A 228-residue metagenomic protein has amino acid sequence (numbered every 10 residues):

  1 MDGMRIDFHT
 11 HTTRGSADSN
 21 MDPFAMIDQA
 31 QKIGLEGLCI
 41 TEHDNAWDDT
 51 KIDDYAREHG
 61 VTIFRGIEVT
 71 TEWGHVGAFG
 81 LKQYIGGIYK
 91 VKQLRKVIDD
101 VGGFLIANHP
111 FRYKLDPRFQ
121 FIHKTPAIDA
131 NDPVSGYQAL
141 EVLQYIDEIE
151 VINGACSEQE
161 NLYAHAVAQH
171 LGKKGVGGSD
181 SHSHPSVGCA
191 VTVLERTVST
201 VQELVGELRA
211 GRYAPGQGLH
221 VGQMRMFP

Functional and structural regions predicted by a protein language model:
M1-T12, S16, N20-Q29, L35 (+6 more regions): Charged catalytic cores and adjacent phosphate/nucleic-acid-binding surfaces used for phosphate/nucleic-acid chemistry
E36-D44: Active-site beta-strand/loop signature of hydrolases that rely on acidic residues for catalysis
C39, T62-F64: Short, conserved beta-strand segments within well-ordered enzyme catalytic domains that often line or immediately flank
C39-I40, I106-A107, E150: Conserved beta-strand positions in the central sheet of alpha/beta enzyme cores
H43, H109-P110, G178-S181: Short, well-ordered beta-to-alpha junction loops that form the rim of enzyme active sites and present histidine/acidic
G102, I106-L115: Internal, conserved structured core segments that host functional sites
